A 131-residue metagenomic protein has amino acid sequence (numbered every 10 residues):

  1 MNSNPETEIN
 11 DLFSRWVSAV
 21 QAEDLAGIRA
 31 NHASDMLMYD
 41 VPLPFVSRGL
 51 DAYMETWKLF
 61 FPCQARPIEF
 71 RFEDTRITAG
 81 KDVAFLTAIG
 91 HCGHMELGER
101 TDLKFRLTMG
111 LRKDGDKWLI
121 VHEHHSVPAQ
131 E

Functional and structural regions predicted by a protein language model:
M1-D35, L119, E131: Short, low-complexity N-terminal intrinsically disordered segments enriched in polar/charged residues
E6, L25-G80, I89: A solvent-exposed, acidic/Ser-Thr-rich amphipathic alpha-helical stretch
P42, E96-R100: Short, solvent-exposed loop/turn segments at secondary-structure boundaries
R71, T101, F105: Exposed loop/turn and edge beta-strand positions of beta-sandwich/beta-sheet ligand-binding modules
K81-T87, K104-T108: Structural motif
A88-H94: Generic short beta-strand segments
K104-E131: Short beta-strand edge/turn micro-motifs at domain boundaries
